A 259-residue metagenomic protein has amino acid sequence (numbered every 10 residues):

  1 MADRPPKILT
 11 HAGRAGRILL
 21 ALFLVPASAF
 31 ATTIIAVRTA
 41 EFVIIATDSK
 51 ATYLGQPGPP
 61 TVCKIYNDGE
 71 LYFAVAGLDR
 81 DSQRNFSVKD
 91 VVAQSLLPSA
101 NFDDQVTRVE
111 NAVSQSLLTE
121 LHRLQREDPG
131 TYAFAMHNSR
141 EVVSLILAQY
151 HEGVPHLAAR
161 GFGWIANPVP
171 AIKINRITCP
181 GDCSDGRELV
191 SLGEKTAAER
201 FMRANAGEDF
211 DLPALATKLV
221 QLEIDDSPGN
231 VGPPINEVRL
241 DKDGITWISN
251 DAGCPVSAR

Functional and structural regions predicted by a protein language model:
M1-R14: N-terminal secretory signal peptides that target proteins for export/translocation
A2-D3, F23, S95: Compositionally biased, intrinsically disordered/low-complexity regions enriched for serine, proline and threonine
I8, I18-A21, W164, A204: General helical structural elements
A15-S28: Bacterial N-terminal signal peptides
F30-R259: N-terminal nucleophile
